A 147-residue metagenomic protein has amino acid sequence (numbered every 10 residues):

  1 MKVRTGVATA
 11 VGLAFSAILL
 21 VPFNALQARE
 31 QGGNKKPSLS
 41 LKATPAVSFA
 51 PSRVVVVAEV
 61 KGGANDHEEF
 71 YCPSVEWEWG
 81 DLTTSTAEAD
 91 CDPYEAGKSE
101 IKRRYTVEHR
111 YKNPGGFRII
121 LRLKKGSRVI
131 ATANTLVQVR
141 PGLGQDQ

Functional and structural regions predicted by a protein language model:
K2-G12: Bacterial N-terminal signal peptides that target proteins for export
K2-R4, L20-Q147: Extracellular/lumenal mature domains of secreted and surface-exposed proteins
A10-V21: Bacterial N-terminal signal peptides
